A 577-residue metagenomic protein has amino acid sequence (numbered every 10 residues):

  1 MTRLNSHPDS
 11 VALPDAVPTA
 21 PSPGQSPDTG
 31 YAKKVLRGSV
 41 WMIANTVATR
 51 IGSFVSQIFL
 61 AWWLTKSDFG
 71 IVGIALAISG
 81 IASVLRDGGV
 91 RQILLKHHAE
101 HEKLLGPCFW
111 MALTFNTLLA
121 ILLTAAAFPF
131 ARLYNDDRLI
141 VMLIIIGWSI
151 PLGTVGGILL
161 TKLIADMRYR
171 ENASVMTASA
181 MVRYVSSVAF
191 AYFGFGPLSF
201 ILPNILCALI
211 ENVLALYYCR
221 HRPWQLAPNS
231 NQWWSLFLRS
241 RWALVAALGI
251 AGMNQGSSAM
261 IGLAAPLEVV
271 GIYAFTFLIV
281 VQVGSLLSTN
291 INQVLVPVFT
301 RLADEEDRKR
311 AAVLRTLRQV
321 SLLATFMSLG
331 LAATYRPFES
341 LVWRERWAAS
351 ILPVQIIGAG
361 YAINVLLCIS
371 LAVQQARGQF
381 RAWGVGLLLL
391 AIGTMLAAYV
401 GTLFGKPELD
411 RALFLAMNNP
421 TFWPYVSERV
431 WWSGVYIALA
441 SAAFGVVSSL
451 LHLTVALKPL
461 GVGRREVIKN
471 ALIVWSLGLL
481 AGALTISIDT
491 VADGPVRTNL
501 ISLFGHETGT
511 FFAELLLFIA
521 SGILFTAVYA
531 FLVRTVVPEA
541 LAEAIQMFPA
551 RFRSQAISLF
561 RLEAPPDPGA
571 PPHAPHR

Functional and structural regions predicted by a protein language model:
T2-A20, V47, W110-N135, V141 (+7 more regions): Alpha-helical transmembrane segments of multi-pass membrane transport and lipid-handling proteins
T2-Q25, L413-P424, T454-V467, I486-R577: Membrane-proximal transmembrane or re-entrant/amphipathic helices at the cytosolic face
R3, H7-P21, G30-G88, F115-P129 (+6 more regions): Signature of the first transmembrane helix
P8-Y31, V35, R170, P197 (+4 more regions): Interhelical loop/hinge segments that connect adjacent transmembrane helices in multipass membrane
K33-S53, A75, V84-F128, V141-G147 (+5 more regions): Membrane-water interface segments that mark the loop-to-transmembrane alpha-helix transition
R37-S53, F200-A215, S230-R301, R318-F326 (+4 more regions): Transmembrane helical elements of multi-pass membrane transporters/channels
T49, S53, Q57, L76-S79 (+14 more regions): Short runs within selected transmembrane alpha-helices of multi-pass transporters and secretion channels
L85-E102, I164-A165, T276, V280-A324 (+1 more regions): Helix-loop junctions and terminal segments of transmembrane helices in multi-pass membrane transport/translocation
